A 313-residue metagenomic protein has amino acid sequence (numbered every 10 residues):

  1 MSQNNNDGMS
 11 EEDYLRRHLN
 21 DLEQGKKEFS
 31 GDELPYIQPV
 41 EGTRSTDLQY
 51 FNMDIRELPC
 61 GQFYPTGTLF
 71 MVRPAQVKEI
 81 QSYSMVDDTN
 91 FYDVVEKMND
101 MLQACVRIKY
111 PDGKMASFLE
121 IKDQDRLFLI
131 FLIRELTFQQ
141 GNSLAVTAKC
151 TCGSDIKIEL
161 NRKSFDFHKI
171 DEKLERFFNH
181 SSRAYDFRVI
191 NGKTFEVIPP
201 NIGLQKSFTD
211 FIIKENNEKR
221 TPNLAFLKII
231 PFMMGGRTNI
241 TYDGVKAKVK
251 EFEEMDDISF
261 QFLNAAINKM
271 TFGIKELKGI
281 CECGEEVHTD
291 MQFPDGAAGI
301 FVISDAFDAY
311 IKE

Functional and structural regions predicted by a protein language model:
S2-E313: Long C-terminal interaction/binding lobes of large macromolecular proteins
